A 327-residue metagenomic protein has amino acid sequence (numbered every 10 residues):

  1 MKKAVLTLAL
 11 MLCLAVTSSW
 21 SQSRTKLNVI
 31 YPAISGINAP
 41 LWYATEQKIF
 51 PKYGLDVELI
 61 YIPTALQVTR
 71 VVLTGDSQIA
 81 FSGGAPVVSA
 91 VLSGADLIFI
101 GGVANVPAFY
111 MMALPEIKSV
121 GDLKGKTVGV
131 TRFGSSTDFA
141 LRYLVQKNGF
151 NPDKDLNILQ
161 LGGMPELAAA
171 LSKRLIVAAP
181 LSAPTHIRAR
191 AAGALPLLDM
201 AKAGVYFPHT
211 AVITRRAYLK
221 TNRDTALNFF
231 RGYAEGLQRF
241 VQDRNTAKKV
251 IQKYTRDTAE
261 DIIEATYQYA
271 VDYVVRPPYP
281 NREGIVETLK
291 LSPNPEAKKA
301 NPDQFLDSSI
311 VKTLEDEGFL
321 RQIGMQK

Functional and structural regions predicted by a protein language model:
M1-A4: Positively charged n-region of N-terminal signal peptides that target proteins for export
T7-V16: Bacterial N-terminal signal peptides
T17-S21: Sec/Tat signal peptide C-region and signal peptidase I cleavage site
Q22-K173, V177-A183, A194-M200, V205-Y206: Short, glycine-/small- and polar/acidic-enriched structural segments that line small-molecule recognition paths
I49, L55, A95, F150 (+4 more regions): Helix N-cap/coil-helix junction residues
A85, P165-T255: Pocket-lining segment of extracytoplasmic ligand-binding domains
K220-K299: Secondary-structure end/capping motifs
P293-K327: Conserved C-terminal helix/tail region of periplasmic/extracytoplasmic solute-binding proteins
